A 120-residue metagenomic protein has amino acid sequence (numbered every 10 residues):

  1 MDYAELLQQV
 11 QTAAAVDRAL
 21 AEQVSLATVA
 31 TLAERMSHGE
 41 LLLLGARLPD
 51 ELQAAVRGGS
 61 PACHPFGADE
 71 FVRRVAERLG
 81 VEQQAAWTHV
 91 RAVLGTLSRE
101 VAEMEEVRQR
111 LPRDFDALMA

Functional and structural regions predicted by a protein language model:
M1-D17, F66-G80: Short, flexible domain-boundary/linker segments around small modular repeats
D2, L20, L44, C63-G67 (+1 more regions): A generic short alpha-helical patch detector that favors 3-5-residue windows in or near N-terminal regions
Y3-L6, V10, E22, P49 (+3 more regions): A generic structural signal for ordered alpha-helices
Q8, L26-A30, L42, A46: Internal, well-ordered alpha-helical scaffold/interface segments that support domain packing or protein-protein contacts
T12, L32-R35, A62, E77: Short N-terminal micro-motifs specific to bacterial/archaeal maturation and metal-cluster initiation sites
V16-A27, A33-H38, V81-A92, S98-E105 (+1 more regions): Short, low-complexity cationic-aromatic patches
E34-G67, E100-A120: Extended intrinsically disordered, low-complexity coil regions enriched in Ser, Thr, Gly, Ala and often Pro
A54-V101: Short, solvent-exposed interaction modules
